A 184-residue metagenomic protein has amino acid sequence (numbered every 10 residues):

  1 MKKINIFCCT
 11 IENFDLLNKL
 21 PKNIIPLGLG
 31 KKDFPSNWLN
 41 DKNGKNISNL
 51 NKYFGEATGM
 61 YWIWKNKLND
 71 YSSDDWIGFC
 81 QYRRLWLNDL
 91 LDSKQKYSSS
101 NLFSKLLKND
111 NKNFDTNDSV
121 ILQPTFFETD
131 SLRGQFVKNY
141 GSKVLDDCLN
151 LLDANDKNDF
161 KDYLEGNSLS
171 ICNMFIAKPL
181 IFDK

Functional and structural regions predicted by a protein language model:
M1-K184: ER/Golgi luminal nucleotide-sugar-dependent glycosyltransferases, focusing on the catalytic module
